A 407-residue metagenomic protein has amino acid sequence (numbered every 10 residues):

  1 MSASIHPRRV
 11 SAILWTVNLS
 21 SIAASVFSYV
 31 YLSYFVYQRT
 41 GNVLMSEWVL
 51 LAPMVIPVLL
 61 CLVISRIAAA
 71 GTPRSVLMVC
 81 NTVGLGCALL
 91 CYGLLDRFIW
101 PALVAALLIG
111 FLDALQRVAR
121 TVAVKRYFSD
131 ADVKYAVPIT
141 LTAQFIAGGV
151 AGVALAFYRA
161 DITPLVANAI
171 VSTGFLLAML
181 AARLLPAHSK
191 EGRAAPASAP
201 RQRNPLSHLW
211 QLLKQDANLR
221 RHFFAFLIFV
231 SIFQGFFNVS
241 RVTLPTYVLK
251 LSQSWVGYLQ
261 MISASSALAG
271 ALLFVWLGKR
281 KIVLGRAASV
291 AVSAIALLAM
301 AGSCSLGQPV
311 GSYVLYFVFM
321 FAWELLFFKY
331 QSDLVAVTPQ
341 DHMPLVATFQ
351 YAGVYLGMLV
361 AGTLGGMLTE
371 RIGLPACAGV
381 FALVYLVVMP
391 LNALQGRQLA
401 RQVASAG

Functional and structural regions predicted by a protein language model:
M1-S11, H188-F224: Juxtamembrane intracellular "pre-TM" segments in multi-pass secondary transporters
S21-Y29, R117, G148, G152 (+2 more regions): Conserved extracellular-gate-facing transmembrane-helix segments in secondary transporters
V30-Y31, W210-G270: A single, central transmembrane helix in multi-pass transporters
S33-Q38, G148-I170, Y247-V248, V360-A378: Transmembrane alpha-helix termini and helix-breaking/packing motifs in multi-pass membrane transporters
Y34, A119-Y127, T243, F328-V337: Intracellular helix-loop hinge segments at the cytoplasmic ends of transmembrane helices in 12-TM rocker-switch-type
E47, P53, L59-G84, L90 (+2 more regions): C-terminal transmembrane bundle of multi-pass solute transporters/carriers
A106-F145: Cytoplasmic helix-loop-helix junction between adjacent transmembrane helices in 12-TM secondary transporters
N168-V171, F175-A197, A393-S405: Helix-loop junctions on the cytosolic side of multi-pass membrane transporters, especially the intracellular loop
